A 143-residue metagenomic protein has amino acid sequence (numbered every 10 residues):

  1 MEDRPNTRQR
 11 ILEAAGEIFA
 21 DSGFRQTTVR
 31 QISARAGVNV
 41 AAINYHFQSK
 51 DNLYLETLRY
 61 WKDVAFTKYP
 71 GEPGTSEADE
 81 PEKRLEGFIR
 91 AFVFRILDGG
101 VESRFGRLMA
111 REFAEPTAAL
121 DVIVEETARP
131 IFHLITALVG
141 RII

Functional and structural regions predicted by a protein language model:
M1-N6, E13: N-terminal intrinsically disordered/low-complexity leader segments
R10, I18-N52, E56-Y60: Helix-turn-helix
L58, K62, D121-F132: Amphipathic, non-transmembrane alpha-helical scaffold segments
W61, A65-P73: Conserved phosphoryl-transfer catalytic core
P70-F105: Hydrophobic alpha-helical connector segments
G99-V122: Amphipathic alpha-helical segments used for helix-helix packing
R129-I143: Hydrophobic alpha-helical bundle segments that form small-molecule/ligand-binding pockets
